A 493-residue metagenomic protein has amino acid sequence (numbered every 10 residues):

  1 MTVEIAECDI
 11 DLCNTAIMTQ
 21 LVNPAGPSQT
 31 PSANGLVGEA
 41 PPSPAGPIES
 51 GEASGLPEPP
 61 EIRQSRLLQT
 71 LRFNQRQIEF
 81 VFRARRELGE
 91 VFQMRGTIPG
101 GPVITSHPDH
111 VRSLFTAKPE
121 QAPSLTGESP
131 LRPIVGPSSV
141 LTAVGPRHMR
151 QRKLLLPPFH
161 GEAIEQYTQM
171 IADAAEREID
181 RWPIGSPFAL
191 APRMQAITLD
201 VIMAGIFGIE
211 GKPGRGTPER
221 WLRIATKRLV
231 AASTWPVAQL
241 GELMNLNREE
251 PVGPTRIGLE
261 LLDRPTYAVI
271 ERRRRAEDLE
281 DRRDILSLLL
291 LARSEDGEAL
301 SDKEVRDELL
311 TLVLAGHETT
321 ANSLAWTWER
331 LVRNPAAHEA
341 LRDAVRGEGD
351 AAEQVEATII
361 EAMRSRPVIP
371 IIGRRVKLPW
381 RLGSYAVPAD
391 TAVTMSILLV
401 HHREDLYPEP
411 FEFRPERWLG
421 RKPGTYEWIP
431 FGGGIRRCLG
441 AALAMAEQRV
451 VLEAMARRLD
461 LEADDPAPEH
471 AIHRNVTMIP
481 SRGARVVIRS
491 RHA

Functional and structural regions predicted by a protein language model:
A6, I10-D11, Q20-G46, L56 (+6 more regions): Cytochrome P450 proximal C-terminal region
C8-R150, E165, Q169-R177, P213 (+2 more regions): N-terminal membrane-proximal hinge/A-helix region immediately C-terminal to the signal-anchor transmembrane segment
Q20-S32, L36-L56, P123-L131, R147 (+1 more regions): Cytochrome P450 heme-thiolate monooxygenase catalytic core
P57-Q64, T168, A172, R220-A225 (+7 more regions): Cytochrome P450 I-helix active-site segment
Q69-G89, A268, G349-G383, E404: Conserved cytochrome P450 K-helix E-x-x-R motif and the immediately C-terminal K′/meander segment
T319-R342, A442-L459: Cytochrome P450 catalytic-core helices
P379, M395-K422: Conserved cytochrome P450 K-helix/beta-meander segment immediately N-terminal to the heme-binding cysteine loop
